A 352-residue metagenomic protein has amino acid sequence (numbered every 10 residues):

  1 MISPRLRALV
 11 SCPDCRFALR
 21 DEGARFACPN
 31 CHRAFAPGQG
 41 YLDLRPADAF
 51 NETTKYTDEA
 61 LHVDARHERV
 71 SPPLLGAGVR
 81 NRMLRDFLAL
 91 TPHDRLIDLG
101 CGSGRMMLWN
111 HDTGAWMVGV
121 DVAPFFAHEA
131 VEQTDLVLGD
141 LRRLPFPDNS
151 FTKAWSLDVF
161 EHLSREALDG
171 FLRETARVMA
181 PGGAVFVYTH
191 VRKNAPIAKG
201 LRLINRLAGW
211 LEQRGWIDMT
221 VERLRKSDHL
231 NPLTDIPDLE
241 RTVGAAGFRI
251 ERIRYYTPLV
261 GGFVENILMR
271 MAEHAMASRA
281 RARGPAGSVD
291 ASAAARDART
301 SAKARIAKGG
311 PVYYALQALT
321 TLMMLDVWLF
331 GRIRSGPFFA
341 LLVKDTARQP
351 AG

Functional and structural regions predicted by a protein language model:
I2-R143, P147, K153-L157, L172 (+2 more regions): Conserved N-terminal segment of class I S-adenosyl-L-methionine
N51, F126, N194, L259-G262 (+1 more regions): Flexible, glycine-rich phosphate/dinucleotide-binding loops and adjacent beta-alpha linkers at cofactor/substrate
T91, L163-E166: Residue-level signal for short amphipathic helical patches enriched in basic/charged and nearby hydrophobic residues
D158-H162: Short catalytic micro-motifs in class I SAM-dependent methyltransferases
R165-E174, V178, A184-L341: S-adenosyl-L-methionine-dependent methyltransferase catalytic module, highlighting the catalytic core
G183, Q349-G352: Short, charged, solvent-exposed linker or helix-capping segments at domain edges/interfaces that act as flexible hinges
L342-T346: C-terminal beta-strand of the catalytic ATP-binding
